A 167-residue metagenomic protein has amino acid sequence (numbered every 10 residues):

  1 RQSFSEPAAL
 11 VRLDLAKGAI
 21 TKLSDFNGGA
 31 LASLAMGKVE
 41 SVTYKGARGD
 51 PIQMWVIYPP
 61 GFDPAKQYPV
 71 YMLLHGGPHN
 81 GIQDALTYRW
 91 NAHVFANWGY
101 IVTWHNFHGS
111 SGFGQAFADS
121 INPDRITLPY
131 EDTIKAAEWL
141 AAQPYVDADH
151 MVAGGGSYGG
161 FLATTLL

Functional and structural regions predicted by a protein language model:
R1-L167: Serine-hydrolase catalytic core recognition
